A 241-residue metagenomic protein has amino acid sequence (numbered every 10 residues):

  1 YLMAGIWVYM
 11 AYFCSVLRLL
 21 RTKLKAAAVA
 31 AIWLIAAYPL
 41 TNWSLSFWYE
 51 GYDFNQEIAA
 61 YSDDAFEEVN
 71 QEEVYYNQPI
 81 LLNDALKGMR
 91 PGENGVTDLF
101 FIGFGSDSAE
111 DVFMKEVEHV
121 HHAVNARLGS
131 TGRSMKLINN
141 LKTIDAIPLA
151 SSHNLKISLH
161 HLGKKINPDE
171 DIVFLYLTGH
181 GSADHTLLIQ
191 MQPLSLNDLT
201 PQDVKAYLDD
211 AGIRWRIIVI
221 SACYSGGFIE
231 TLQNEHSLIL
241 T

Functional and structural regions predicted by a protein language model:
Y1-A31: Hydrophobic alpha-helical transmembrane segments and adjacent short intramembrane/lumenal linkers of inner/organellar
L34-D171: Boundary/activation segment at the start of structured domains
F100-G103, R133-I138, V173-L177, W215-I220 (+1 more regions): Structural recognition of the beta-strand scaffold that forms the well-ordered cores of secreted hydrolase catalytic
D107-E110, N140-I144, G179-D184, A222-F228: Solvent-exposed loop/turn segments at secondary-structure junctions within structured extracellular/periplasmic domains
F113-K115, H185-I189, E230-L232: Short, solvent-exposed loop/turn and secondary-structure capping segments
H160-K165, A206-D209, I229-N234: Mature extracellular/periplasmic domains of secretome proteins
G179-G212: A short, glycine/acidic-enriched catalytic loop
A222-T241: Active-site-proximal C-terminal subdomain of hydrolase catalytic domains
